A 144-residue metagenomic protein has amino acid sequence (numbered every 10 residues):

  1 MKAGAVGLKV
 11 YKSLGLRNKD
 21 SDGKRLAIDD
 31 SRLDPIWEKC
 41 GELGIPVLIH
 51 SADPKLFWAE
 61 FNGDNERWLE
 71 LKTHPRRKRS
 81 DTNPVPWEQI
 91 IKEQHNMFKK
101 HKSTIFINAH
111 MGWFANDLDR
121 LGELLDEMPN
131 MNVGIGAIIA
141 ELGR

Functional and structural regions predicted by a protein language model:
M1-R76, N132, A137-I139: Active-site gating/metal-coordination segments in enzymes
L26-A27, V85, G112: Residue-level marker of alpha-helix boundaries and capping positions
P75-E88: A short acidic, glycine-rich active-site loop that binds or catalyzes chemistry on phosphate/adenosine moieties
Q89-R144: H/E-rich (His + Asp/Glu) clusters that bind or coordinate divalent metals
